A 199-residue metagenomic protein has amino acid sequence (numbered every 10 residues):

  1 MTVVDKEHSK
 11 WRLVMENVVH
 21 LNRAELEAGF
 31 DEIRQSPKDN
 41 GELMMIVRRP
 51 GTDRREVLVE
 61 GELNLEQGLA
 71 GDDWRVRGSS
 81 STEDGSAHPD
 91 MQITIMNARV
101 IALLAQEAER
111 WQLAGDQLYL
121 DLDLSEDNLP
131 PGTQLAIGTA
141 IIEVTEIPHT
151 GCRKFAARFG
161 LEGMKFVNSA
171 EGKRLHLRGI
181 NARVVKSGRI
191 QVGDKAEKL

Functional and structural regions predicted by a protein language model:
V3-L199: Metal-cofactor-dependent catalytic cores
